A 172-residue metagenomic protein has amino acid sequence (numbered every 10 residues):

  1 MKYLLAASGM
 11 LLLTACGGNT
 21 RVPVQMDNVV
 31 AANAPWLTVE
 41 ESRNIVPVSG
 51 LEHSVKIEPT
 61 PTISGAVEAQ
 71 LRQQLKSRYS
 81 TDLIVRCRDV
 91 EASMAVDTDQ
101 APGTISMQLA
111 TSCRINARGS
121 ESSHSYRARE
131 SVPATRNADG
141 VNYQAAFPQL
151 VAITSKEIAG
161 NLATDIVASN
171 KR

Functional and structural regions predicted by a protein language model:
M1-C16: Sec-dependent bacterial lipoprotein signal peptides
L5-S8, D27-A34, E121-N137, D165-R172: Short secondary-structure transition/capping segments
A15-A69, I166-R172: A structural "domain/chain start" motif
G17-V22, S77-S125, P133-D139: Surface-exposed short loop/turn segments
W36-V39, K76-S80: Short acidic/polar alpha-helix capping motifs at helix-coil junctions
P47-E58, G119-N161: Short secondary-structure boundary motifs at beta->alpha junctions and helix caps
V67, M107-L109, L150, T154: Hydrophobic alpha-helical membrane-association signature
R72, K76, S155, A159-A163 (+1 more regions): Sec-exported extracytoplasmic/periplasmic mature domains
